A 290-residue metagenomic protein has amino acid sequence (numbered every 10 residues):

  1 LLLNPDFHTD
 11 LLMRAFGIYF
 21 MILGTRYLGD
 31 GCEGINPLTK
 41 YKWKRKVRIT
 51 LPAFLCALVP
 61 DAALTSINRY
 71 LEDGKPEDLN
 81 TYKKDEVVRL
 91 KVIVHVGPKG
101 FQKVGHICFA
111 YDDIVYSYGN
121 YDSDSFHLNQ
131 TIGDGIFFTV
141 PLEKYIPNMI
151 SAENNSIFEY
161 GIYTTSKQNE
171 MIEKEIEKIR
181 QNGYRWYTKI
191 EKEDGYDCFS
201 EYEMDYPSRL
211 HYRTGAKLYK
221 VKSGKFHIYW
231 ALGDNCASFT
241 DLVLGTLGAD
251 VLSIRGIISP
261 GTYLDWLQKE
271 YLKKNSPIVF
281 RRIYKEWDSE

Functional and structural regions predicted by a protein language model:
N4-Y19, G24, D30-R45, Q181-E290: Activation targets extended, charge/polar-rich intrinsically disordered C-terminal tails
C32-L64: Short, highly charged, low-complexity non-transmembrane loops/tails of multi-pass membrane proteins
K40-K44, I49-P52, E72-E77, T165-N169: Short, structured coil/loop segments at alpha-helix boundaries
A53-Y82, L90: Membrane-proximal, non-transmembrane interface segments of integral membrane proteins
R69, E170, K174-E177, K269 (+1 more regions): Polar/charged alpha-helical tracts
D78, Y82, I146, L210-T214: Membrane-targeting and insertion segments and their boundary/processing signals
K84-K178: Glycine-rich catalytic cores of cysteine/serine-nucleophile enzymes that process amide/ester linkages in cell-envelope
